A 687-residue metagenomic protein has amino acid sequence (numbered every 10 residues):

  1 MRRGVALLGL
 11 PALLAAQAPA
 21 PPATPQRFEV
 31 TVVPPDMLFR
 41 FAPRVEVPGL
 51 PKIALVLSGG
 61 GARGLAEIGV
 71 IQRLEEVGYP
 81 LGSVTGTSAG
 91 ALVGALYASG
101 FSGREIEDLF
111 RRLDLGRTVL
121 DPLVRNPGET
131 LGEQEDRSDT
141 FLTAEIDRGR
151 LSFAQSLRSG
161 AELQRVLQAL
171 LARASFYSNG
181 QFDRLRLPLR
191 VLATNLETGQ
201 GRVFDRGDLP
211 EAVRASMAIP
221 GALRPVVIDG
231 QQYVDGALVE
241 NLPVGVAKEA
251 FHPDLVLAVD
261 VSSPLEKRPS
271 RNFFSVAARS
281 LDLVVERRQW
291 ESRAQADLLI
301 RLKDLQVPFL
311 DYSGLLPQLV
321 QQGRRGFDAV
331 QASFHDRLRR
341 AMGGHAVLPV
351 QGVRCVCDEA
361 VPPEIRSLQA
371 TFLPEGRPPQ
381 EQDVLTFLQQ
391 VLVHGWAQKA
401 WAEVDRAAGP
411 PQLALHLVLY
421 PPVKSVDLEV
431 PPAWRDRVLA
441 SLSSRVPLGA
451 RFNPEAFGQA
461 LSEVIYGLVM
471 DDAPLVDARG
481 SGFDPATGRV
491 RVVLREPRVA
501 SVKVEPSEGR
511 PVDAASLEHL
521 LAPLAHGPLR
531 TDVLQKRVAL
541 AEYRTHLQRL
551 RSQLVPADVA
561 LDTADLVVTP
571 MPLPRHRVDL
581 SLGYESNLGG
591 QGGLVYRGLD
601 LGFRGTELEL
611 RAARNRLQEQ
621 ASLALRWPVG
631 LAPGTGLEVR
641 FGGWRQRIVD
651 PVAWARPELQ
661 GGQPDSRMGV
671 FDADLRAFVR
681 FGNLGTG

Functional and structural regions predicted by a protein language model:
G4-A15: Bacterial N-terminal signal peptides
Q17-T85, A95-A407, P411-Q412, V418-V423: Patatin-like phospholipase
G86, G90: Gly/Ala-rich beta-loop-alpha elbow adjacent to hydrolase catalytic centers
V93, L142-R150, T194, P422-V423 (+4 more regions): Acidic/polar active-site rim loop that often engages polyanionic ligands
S99, Q398-Y420, L461-A486, R491-L494: Periplasmic N-terminal soluble interaction domains immediately after the signal peptide in Gram-negative
S102, R111, A172-R173, T194-E197 (+20 more regions): Solvent-exposed coil/turn segments that connect beta secondary-structure elements in extracytoplasmic/periplasmic
V119, L123-S138, A408-S441, T487-R498 (+1 more regions): Signal peptide-directed extracytoplasmic domains
K424-G467, D471-P485, E505-A522, G527-G687: Gram-negative/organellar outer-membrane beta-barrel architecture
